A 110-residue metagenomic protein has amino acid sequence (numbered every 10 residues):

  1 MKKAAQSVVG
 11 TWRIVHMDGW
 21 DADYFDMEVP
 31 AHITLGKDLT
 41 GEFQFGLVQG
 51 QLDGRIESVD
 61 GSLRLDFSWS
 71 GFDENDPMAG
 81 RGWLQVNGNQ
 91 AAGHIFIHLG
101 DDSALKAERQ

Functional and structural regions predicted by a protein language model:
M1-M17, D23, V29-H32, S62-Q110: Beta-sheet ligand-binding and adhesion/scaffold domains
A22-S62: N-terminal glycine/threonine-rich, aromatic-flanked beta-hairpin/loop signature
